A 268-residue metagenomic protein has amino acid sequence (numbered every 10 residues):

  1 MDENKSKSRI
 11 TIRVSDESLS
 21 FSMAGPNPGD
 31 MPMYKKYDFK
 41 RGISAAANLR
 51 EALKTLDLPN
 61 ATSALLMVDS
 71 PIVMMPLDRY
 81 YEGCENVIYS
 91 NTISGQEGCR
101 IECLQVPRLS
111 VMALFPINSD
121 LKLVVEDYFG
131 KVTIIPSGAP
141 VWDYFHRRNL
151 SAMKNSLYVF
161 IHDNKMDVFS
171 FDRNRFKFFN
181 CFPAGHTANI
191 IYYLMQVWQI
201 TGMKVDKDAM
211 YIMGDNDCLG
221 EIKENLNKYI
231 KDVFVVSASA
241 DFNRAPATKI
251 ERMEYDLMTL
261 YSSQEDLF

Functional and structural regions predicted by a protein language model:
M1-F268: Hydrophobic/aromatic-enriched cytosolic interaction surfaces used to assemble or bind macromolecules
